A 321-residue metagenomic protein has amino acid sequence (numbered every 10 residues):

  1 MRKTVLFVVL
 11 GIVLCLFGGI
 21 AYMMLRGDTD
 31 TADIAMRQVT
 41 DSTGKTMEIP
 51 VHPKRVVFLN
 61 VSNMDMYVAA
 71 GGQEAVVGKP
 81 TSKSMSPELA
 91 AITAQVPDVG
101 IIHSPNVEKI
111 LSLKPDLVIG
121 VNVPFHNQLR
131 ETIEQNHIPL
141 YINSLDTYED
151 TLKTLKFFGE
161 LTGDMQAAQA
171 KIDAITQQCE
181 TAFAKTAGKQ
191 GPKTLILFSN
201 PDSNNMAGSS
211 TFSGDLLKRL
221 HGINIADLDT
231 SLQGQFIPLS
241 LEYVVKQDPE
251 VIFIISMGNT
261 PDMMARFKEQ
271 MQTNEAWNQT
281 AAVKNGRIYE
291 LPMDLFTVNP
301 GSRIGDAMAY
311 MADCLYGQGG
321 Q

Functional and structural regions predicted by a protein language model:
R2-M64, M165-L197, S256, Y310-Q321: Bacterial Sec-exported substrate-binding components of ABC uptake systems
D33, L152, E160, Q169 (+2 more regions): Structured C-terminal subdomain patch of bacterial secreted/periplasmic proteins
S42-G44, P97-E108, S231-L241: Short helix-initiation/N-cap motifs at beta->coil->alpha
M47-I49, M64-A69, M85-A90, D202-G208 (+3 more regions): Short, solvent-exposed loop/turn elements at domain surfaces
P50-P53, N60-D65, V107, L111 (+16 more regions): Extracytoplasmic/secreted envelope proteins and their assembly/folding machinery, especially bacterial periplasmic
R55-L113, L117-V123, G222-I225: A short, structured surface patch at a secondary-structure boundary
P87, S213-Q235: His/Asp/Glu-enriched short active-site or ligand-binding loop at hydrolase and phosphoryl-transfer sites
F125-L129, S144-F157, G191-D215, D262: Extracytoplasmic ligand-binding site segments that recognize negatively charged/polar headgroups
